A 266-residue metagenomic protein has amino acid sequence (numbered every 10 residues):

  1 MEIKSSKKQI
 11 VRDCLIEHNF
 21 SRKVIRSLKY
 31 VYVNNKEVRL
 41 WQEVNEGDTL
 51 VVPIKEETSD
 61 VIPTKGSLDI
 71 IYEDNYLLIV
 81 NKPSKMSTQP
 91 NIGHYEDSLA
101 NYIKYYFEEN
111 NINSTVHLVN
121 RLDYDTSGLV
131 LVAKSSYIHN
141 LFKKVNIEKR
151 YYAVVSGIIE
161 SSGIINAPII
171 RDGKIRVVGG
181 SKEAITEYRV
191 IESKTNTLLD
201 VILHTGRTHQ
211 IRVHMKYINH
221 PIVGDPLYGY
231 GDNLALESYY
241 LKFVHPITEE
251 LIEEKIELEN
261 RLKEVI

Functional and structural regions predicted by a protein language model:
M1-I266: RNA pseudouridine synthases
